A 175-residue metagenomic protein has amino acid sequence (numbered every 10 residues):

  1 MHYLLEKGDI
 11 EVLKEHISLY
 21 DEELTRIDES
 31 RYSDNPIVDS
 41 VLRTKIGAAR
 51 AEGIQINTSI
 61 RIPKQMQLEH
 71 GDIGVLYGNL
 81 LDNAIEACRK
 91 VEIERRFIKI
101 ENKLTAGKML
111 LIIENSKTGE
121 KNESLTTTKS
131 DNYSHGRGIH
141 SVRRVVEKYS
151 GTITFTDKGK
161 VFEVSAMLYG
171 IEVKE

Functional and structural regions predicted by a protein language model:
S18-E22, D34-A51: Short beta-to-alpha transition helix within the HATPase_c
S30, I56-Y77: Conserved short strand/loop->alpha-helix "switch" segment adjacent to the catalytic nucleotide/phosphoryl-transfer site
A49, I85-I93: A short, flexible helix-to-loop-to-beta junction within the catalytic ATP-binding CA
I93-G107: Short beta-strand/loop element within the Bergerat-fold HATPase_c
G107-H140, E175: Glycine-rich/acidic phosphate-handling loop/turn and adjacent ATP-lid/helix of nucleotide-binding kinase/ATPase domains
G119, K158-S165, I171: Glycine-rich nucleotide-binding loop
S150-K160: Glycine-rich ATP-binding loops of the HATPase_c
